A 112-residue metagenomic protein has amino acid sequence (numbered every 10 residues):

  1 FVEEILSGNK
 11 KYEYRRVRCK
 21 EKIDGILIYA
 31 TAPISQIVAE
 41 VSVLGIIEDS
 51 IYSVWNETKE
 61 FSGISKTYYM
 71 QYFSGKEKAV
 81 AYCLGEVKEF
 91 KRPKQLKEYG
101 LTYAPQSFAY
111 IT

Functional and structural regions predicted by a protein language model:
F1-E4, N9-R18, K22, S35-V38 (+1 more regions): Contiguous surface segments at macromolecular interaction interfaces
D24-T31: Short conserved beta-strand and strand-loop elements enriched in small hydrophobics with frequent Asp/Gly
